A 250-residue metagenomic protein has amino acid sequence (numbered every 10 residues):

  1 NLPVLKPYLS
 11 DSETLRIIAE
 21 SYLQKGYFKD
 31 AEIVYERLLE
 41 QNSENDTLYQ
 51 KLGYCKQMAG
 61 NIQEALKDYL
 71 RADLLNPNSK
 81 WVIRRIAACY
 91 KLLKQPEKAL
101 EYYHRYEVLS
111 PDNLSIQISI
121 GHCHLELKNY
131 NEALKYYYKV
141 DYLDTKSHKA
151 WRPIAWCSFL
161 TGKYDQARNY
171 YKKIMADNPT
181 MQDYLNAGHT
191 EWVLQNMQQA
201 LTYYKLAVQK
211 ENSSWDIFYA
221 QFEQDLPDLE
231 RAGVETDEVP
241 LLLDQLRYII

Functional and structural regions predicted by a protein language model:
E36-E40, L70-L74, H104-L109, Y138-Y142 (+2 more regions): Conserved structural position within tetratricopeptide repeats
Y142, A176-N178, W192-W215, L241-R247: TPR/TPR-like (Sel1-like) alpha-helical repeat modules
K210-I250: Terminal, low-structured helical/coil segments at or just beyond the last alpha-helical repeat
